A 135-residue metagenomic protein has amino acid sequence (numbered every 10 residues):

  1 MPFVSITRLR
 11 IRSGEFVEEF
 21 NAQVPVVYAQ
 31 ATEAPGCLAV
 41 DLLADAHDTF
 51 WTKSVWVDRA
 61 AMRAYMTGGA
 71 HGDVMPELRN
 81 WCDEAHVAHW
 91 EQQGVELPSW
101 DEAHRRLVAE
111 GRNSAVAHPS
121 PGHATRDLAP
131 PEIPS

Functional and structural regions predicted by a protein language model:
M1-T49, R63-A64, D83-S135: Short S/T/G/P-rich N-terminal loop/turn motif that feeds into the first structured element of a domain
T52-W56: Conserved RNP beta-strands of RNA recognition motif
V57-V87: An amphipathic, aromatic/His-enriched active-site/gating alpha helix that lines ligand/cofactor pockets
